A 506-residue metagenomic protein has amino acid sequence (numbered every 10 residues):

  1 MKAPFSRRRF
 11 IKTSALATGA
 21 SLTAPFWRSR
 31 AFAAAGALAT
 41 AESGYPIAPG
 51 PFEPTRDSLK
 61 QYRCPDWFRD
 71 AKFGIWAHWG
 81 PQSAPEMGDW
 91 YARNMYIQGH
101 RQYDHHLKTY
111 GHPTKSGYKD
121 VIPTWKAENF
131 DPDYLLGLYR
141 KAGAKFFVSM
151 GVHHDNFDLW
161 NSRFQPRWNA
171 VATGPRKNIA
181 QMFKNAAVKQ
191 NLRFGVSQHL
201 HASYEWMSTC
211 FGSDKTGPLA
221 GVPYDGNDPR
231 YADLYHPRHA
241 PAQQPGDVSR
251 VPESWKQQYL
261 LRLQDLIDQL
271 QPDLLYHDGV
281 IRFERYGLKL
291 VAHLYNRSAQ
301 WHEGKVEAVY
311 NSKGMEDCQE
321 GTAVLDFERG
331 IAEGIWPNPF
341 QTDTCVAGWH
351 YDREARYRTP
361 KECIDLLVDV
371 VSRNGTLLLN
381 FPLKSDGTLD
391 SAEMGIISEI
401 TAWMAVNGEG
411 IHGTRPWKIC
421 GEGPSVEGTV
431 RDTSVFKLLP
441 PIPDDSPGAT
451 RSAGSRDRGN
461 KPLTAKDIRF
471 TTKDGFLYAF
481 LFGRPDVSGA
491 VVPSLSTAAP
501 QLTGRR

Functional and structural regions predicted by a protein language model:
M1-R9, F32: N-terminal secretory signal peptides
K12-L22, F32-R506: Mature catalytic domains of secreted/periplasmic carbohydrate-active enzymes
